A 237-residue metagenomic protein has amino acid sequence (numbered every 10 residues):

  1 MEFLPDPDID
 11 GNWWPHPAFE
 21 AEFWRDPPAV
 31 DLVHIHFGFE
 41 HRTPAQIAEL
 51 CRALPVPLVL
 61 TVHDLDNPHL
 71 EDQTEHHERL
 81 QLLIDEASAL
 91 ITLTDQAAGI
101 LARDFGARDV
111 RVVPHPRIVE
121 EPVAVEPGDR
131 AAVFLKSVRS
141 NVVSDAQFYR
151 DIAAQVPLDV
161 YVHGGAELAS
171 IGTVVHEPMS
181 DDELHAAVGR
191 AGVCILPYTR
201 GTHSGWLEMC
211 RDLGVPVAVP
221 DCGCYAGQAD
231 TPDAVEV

Functional and structural regions predicted by a protein language model:
W13, F23-T43, P57-V59, P197: Short N-terminal targeting/anchoring amphipathic segment
D31-H34, L50-P68: Active-site proximal beta-strand in glycosyltransferases
A48-P57, L70-L90: Membrane-proximal helix-turn-helix segments that form the acceptor-binding/catalytic region of lipid-linked
S88-A102, G106-P122: Donor nucleotide-sugar binding/catalytic pocket of nucleotide-sugar-dependent glycosyltransferases
E126-S170: Conserved catalytic-core segment of nucleotide-activated headgroup transferases in glycan assembly
G164-V193: Nucleotide-activated donor-binding/catalytic signature segment of Leloir-type glycosyltransferases, i.e., the conserved
A186-T202, V215: Acidic donor-binding loop of glycosyltransferase active sites
L196, P216-D221, A226: Short hydrophobic beta-strand element within catalytic cores of glycosyltransferases and related nucleotide-activated
